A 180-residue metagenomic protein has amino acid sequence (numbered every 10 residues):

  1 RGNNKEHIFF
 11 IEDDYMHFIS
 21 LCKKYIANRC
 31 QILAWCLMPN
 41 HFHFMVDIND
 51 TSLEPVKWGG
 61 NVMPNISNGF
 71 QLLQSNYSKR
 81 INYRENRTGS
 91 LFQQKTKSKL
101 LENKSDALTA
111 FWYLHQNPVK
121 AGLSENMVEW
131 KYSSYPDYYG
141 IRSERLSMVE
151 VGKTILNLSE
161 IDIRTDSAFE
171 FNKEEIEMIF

Functional and structural regions predicted by a protein language model:
R1-M38, I48-F180: Short Pro-Cys-Gly-centered "Cys-loop" motif that presents a nucleophilic cysteine in a tight turn
H41-H43: Structural motif
